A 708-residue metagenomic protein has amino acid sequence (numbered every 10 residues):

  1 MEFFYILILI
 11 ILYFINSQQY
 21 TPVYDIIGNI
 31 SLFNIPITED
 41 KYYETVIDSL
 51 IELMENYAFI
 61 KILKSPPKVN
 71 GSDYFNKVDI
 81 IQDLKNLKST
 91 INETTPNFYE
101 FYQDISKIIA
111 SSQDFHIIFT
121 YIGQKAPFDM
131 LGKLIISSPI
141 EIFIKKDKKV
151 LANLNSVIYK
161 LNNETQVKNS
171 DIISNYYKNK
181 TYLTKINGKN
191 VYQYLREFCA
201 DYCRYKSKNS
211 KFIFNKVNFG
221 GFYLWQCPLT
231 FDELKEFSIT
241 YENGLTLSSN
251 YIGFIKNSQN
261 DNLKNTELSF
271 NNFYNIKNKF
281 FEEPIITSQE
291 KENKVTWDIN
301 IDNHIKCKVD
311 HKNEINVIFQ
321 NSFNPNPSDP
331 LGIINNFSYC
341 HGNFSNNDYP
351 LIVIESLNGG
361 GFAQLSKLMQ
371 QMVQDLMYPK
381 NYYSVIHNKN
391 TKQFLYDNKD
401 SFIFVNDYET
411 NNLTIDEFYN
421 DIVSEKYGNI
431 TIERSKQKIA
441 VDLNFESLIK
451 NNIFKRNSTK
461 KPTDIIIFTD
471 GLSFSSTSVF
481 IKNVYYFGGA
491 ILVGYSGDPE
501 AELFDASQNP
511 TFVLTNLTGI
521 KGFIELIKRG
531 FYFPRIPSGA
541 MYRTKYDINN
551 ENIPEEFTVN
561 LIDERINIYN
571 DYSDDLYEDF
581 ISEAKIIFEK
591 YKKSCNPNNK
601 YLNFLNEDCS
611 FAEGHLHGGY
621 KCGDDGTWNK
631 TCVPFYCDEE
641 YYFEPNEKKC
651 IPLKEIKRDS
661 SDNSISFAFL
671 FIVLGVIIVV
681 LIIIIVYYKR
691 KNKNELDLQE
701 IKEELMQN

Functional and structural regions predicted by a protein language model:
E2-Q19: Cleavable N-terminal signal peptides of Sec/SRP-targeted secreted and luminal proteins
Q18-T410, I466-I467, A506-T515, S582-K585 (+1 more regions): Flexible, low-complexity junctional segments that flank or bridge functional domains
Y205, P597, F611, D624 (+3 more regions): Disulfide-rich extracellular modules and peptides
F362-E578: Conserved acidic, small-residue-rich alpha-beta core segments centered on
K600-N603, G614-K630, Y641-K648: Extracellular, cysteine-rich, disulfide-stabilized repeat modules with beta-strand cores
K654-V673: Extracellular juxtamembrane-to-transmembrane boundary of type I single-pass membrane glycoproteins
V673-R690: Single-pass type I membrane-protein transmembrane alpha-helix
I685-L705: Membrane-proximal cytoplasmic juxtamembrane segment of single-pass cell-surface glycoproteins
